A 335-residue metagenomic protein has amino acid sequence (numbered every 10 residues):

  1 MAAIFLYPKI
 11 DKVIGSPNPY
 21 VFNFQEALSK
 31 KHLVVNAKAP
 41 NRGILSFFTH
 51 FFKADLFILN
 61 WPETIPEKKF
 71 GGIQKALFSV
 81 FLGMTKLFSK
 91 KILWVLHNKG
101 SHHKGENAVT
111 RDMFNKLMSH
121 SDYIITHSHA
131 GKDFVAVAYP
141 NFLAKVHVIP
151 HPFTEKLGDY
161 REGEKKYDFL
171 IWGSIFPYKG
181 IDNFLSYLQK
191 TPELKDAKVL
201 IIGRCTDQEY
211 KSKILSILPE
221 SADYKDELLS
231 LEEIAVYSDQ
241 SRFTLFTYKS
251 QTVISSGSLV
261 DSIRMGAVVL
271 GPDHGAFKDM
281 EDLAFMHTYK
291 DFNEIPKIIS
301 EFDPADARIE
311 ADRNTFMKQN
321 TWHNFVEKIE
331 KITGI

Functional and structural regions predicted by a protein language model:
S119-V137, N141-L157: Donor nucleotide-sugar binding/catalytic pocket of nucleotide-sugar-dependent glycosyltransferases
E162-G180, L185-Q189, V199-I202: Conserved donor-binding/catalytic core segment of Leloir-type glycosyltransferases
K198-K211, E227: Glycosyltransferase donor-sugar binding loop
K211-E232: Nucleotide-activated donor-binding/catalytic signature segment of Leloir-type glycosyltransferases, i.e., the conserved
V236-V253, A267: Acidic donor-binding loop of glycosyltransferase active sites
F246-V260, H274, K278-E281: Nucleotide-sugar-dependent
L283-N293, I299-D306: Conserved acidic donor-binding segment of nucleotide-sugar-dependent glycosyltransferases
N293, P304-G334: A charged, aromatic-enriched C-terminal amphipathic alpha-helix characteristic of glycosyltransferases across folds
